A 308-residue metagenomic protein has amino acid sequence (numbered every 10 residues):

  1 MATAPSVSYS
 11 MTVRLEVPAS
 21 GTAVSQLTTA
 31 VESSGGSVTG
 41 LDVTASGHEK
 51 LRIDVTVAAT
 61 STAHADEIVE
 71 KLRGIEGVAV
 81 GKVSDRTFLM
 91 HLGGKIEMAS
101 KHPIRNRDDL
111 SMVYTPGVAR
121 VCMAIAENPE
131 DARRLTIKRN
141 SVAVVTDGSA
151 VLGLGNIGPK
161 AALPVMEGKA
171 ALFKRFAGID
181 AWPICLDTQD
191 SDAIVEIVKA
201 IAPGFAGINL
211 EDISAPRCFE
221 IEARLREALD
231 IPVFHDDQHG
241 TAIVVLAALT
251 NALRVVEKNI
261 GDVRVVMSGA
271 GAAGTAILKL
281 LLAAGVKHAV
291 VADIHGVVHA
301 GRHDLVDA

Functional and structural regions predicted by a protein language model:
M1-L92: A conserved regulatory-domain signal marking ACT and ACT-like small-molecule sensing domains and adjacent regulatory
A2, V83-C122, E127-P183, A270-A272 (+1 more regions): ATP-dependent carboxylate/acyl-activation modules
V43-S46, D85, D147-S149, I157 (+4 more regions): Short, ordered loop/turn segments at secondary-structure junctions
V80-V83, P183, N209-D212, V233-D236 (+2 more regions): General beta-strand structural signal in soluble alpha/beta enzymes
P129-R134, R175, I179-F205, E211: An N-terminal-biased, well-structured beta-alpha scaffold segment characteristic of Rossmann-like dinucleotide-binding
V145-T146, G153-L154, L163-P164, S191-G240: Phosphate/diphosphate ligand-binding glycine-rich loop within oxidoreductases
L152, P159-A177, L229, H235 (+1 more regions): Glycine-rich phosphate/diphosphate-binding loop of Rossmann-like nucleotide-binding domains
